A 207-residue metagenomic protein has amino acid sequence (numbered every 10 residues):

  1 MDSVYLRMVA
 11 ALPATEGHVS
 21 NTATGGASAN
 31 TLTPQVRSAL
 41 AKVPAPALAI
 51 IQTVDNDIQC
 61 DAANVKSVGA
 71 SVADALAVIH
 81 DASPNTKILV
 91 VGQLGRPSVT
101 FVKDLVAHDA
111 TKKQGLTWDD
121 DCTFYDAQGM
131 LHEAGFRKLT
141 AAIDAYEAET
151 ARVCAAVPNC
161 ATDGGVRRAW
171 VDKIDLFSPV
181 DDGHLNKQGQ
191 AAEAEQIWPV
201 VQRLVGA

Functional and structural regions predicted by a protein language model:
M1-S71: Conserved SGNH/GDSL esterase-like catalytic core that processes O-acyl groups on lipids and polysaccharides
S3-E16, A75-L89, G135, L139-D163: A structural motif corresponding to the C-terminal end of an alpha-helix and its immediate exit/capping segment
T22-A27, I51-N56, I79, V91-G95 (+3 more regions): Active-site-proximal beta-strand/loop segments in catalytic clefts of secreted hydrolases
T33, V65, G69, E147 (+1 more regions): Short, amphipathic alpha-helical "lid/cap" segments that border enzyme active or binding sites
N56-I58, V65, A70, D74-A75 (+4 more regions): Extracellular glycan-modifying ectodomains
A63-V68, K138-A142, L185: Alpha-helix N-cap and loop-to-helix initiation/capping positions
V99-A161: Substrate-gating cap/lid alpha-helix
F177-A207: Histidine-centered active-site loop/cap adjacent to the catalytic His in serine esterases/O-acetyl transfer systems
